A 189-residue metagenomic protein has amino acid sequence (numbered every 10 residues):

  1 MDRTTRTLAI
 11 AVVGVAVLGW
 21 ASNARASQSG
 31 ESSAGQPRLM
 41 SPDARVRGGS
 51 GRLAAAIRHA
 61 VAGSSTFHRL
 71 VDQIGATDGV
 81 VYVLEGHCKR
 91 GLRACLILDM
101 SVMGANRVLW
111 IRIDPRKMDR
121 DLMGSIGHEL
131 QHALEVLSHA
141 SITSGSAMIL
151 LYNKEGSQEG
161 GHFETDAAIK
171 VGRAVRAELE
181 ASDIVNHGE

Functional and structural regions predicted by a protein language model:
M1-I10: Bacterial N-terminal signal peptides that target proteins for export
A9-G19: Bacterial N-terminal signal peptides
G19-R107: A metal-dependent hydrolase signature that marks the N-terminal structural subdomain at the beginning of catalytic folds
S27, T66-M100, R120, G145-E189: Metalloprotease/metallohydrolase-associated module, dominated by Zn2+-dependent proteases
W110-R112, L137-I142, Y152-K154: Short, surface-exposed, polar/charged, turn-prone segments marking secondary-structure boundaries
W110-S125: Short pre-active-site segment immediately N-terminal to the catalytic Zn-binding motif
I126-L130, G172: Short amphipathic C-terminal alpha-helix that caps PH/PH-like domains
L130-S146: Catalytic Zn2+-binding segment of zinc metalloproteases
